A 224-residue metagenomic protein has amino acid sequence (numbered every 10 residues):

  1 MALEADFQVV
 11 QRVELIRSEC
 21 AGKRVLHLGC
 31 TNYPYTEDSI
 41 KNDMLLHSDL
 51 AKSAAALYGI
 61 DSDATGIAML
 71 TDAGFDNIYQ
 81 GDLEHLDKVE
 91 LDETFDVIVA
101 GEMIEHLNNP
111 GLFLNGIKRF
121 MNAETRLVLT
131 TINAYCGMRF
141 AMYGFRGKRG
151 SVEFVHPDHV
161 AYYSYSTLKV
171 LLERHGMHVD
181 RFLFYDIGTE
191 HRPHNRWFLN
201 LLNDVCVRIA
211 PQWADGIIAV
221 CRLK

Functional and structural regions predicted by a protein language model:
A2-L3, D38, N108-K224: S-adenosyl-L-methionine-dependent methyltransferase catalytic module, highlighting the catalytic core
F7-K23, I40-L46: Conserved alpha-helix/loop element of class I SAM-dependent methyltransferases that forms part of the SAM/SAH-binding
E19-C20, A51, D92, L114: A short, aliphatic-rich alpha-helical micro-motif
G22, F95-D96, M177: Local beta-strand N-terminus motif with an aromatic residue
R24, A55-A56, R126, H178: Residues at the starts of beta-strands that form the adenosine-phosphate
H27, V97-M103: A short beta-strand submotif of the Rossmann-like class I SAM-dependent methyltransferase core that lines
T31-L86: Class I SAM-dependent methyltransferase SAM/SAH-binding core
K88-I98: A short acidic, Gly/Pro-enriched loop at the edge of an enzyme's catalytic core that lines a small-molecule cofactor
